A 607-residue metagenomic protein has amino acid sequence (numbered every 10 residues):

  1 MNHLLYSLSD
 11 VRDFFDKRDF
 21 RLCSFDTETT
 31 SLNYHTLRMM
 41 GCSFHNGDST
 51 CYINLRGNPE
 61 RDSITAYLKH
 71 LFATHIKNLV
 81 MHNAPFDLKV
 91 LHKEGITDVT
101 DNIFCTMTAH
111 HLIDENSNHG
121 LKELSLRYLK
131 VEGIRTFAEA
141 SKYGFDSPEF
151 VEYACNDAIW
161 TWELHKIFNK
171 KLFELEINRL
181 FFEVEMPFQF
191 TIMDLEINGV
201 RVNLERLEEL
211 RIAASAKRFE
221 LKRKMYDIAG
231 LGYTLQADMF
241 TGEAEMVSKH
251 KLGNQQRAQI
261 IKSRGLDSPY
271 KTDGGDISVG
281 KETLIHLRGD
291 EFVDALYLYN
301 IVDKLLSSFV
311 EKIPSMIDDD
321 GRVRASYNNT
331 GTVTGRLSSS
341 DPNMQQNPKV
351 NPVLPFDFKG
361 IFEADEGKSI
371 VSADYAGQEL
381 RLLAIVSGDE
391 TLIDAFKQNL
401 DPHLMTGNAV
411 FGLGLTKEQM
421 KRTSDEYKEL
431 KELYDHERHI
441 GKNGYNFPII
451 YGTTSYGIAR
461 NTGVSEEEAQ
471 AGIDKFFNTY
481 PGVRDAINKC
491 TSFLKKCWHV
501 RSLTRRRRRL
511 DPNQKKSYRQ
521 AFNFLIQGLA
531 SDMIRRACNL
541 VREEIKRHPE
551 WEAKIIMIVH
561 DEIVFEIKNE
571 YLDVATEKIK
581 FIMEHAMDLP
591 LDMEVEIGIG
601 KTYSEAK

Functional and structural regions predicted by a protein language model:
M1-L55, N116, R127-Y128, T136 (+10 more regions): Conserved "right-hand" nucleotidyltransferase catalytic core of DNA-directed polymerases
S24, I76-D87, I370-S372: Acidic beta-strand-to-loop metal/phosphate-binding motif
L32-N33, C42, P85-I96, H110-I113 (+2 more regions): Short active-site loop/helix that positions an aromatic residue
H45-G47, A84-G144, L164-I167: Metal-dependent phosphoesterase core characteristic of DEDDh/y 3'-5' exonuclease domains
G47-L79: Nucleic-acid-processing active sites and adjacent nucleic-acid-binding tracks, predominantly divalent metal-dependent
S63, E570-E577: Short, conserved charged micro-motifs
I197, R218, A244, L266-S268 (+7 more regions): Conserved catalytic core of nucleic-acid polymerases
Y480, F581-P590: A common structural junction motif
